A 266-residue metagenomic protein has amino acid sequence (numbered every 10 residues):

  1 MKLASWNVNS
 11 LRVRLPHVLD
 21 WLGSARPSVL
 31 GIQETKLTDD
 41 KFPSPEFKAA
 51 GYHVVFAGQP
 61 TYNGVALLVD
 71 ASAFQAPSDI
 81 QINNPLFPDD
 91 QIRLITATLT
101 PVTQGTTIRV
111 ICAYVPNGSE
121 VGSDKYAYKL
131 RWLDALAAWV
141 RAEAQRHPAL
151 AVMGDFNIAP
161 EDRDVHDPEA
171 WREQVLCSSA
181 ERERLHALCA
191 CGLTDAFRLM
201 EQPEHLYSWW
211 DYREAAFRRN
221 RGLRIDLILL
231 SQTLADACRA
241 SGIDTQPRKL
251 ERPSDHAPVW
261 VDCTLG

Functional and structural regions predicted by a protein language model:
M1-H53, P60-V65, P160: N-terminal, active-site-proximal structural segment of metallo-dependent hydrolase catalytic domains
M1-S10, T107-G122, H256: Active-site-proximal beta-strand elements of phosphoester/diester hydrolases
W6-N7, L22-D40, V110, V140-D162 (+4 more regions): Active-site beta-strand/loop signature of hydrolases that rely on acidic residues for catalysis
T35-K36, S44-E120: Structured beta-strand-rich core segments of catalytic domains in phosphoester-bond hydrolases
A50, W132-I225: Metal-dependent phosphoesterases centered on the DNase I-like endonuclease/exonuclease/phosphatase
T61-S78, E204, A216-A237: Conserved beta strand-loop-helix elements of the APE1-like EEP
V69-A71, A97-G105, N220, S231-Q232 (+2 more regions): Active-site beta-strand termini and strand-to-loop segments that position acidic
I82-F87, V115-L133, E169-Q174: Surface-exposed cleft-lining segments at the edges of enzyme active sites
